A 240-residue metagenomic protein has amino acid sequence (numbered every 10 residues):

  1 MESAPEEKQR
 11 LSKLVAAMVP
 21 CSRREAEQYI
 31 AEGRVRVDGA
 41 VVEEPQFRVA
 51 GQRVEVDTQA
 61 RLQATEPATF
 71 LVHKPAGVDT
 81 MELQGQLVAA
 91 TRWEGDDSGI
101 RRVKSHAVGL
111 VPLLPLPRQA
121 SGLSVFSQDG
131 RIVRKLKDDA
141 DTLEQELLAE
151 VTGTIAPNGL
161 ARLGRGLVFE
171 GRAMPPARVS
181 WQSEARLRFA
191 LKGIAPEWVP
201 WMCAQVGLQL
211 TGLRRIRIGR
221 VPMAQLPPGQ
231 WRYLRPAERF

Functional and structural regions predicted by a protein language model:
E2-F240: Basic, flexible Lys/Arg- and Gly-enriched helix-loop patches that mediate nucleic-acid binding at interfaces with rRNA
